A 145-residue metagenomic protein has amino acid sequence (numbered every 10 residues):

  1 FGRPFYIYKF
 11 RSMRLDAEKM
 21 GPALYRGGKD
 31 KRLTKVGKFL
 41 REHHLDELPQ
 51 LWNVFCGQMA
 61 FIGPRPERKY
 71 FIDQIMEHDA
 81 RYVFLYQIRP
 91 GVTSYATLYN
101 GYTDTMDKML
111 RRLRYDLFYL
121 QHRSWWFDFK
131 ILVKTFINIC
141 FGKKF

Functional and structural regions predicted by a protein language model:
F1-F145: Conserved small/aromatic sequence motifs within transmembrane helices
